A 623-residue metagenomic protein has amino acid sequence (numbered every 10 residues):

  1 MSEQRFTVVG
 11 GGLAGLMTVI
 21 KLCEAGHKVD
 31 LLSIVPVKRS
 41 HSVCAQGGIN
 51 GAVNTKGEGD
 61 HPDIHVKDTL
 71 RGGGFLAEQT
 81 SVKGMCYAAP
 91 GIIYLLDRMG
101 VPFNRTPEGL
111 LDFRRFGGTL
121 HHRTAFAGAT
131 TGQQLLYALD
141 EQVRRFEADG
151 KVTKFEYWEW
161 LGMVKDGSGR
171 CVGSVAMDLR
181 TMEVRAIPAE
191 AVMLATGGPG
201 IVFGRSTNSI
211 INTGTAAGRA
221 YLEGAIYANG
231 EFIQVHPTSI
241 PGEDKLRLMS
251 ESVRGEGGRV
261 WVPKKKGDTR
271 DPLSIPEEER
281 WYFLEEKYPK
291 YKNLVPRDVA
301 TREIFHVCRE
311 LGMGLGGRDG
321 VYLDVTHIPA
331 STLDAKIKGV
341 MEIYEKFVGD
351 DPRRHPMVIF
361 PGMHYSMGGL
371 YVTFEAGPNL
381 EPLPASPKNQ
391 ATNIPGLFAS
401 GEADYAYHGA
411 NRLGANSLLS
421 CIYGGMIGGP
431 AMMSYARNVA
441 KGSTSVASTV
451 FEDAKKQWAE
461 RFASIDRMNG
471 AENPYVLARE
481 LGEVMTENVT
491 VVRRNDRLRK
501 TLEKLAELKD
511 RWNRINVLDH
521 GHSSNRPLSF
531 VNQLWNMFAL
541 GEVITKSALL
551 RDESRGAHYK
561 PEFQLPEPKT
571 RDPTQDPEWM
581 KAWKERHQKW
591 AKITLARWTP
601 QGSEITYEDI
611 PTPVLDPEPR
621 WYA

Functional and structural regions predicted by a protein language model:
M1-R5, K21, A25, P36-K38 (+9 more regions): Glycine- and aromatic-enriched mobile tails/lids
S2-Q4, M182-A191, N393-I394: Core beta-strand elements of the Rossmann-like FAD/NAD(P) dinucleotide-binding domain in flavoenzyme oxidoreductases
R5-L31: N-terminal Rossmann-like FAD-binding beta1-loop-alpha1 element of flavoenzymes
G12-L13, P36, T130, P199-G200: Residue-level detector of alpha-helix initiation sites
V35-D68, Q234, K245-L248: Conserved N-terminal glycine-rich FAD pyrophosphate-binding loop of Rossmann-like flavoproteins
D97-E183, P188, A195, S239-R247: Conserved redox-cofactor binding core of oxidoreductases
A191-R247, L315, H408-A431: Glycine-rich loop(s) and the adjacent beta-strand/alpha-helix scaffold that form part
R219, A225-D351, H355-V358, A431-R437: An anion/pyrophosphate-binding glycine-rich loop and adjacent beta-alpha core in soluble alpha-beta enzymes
